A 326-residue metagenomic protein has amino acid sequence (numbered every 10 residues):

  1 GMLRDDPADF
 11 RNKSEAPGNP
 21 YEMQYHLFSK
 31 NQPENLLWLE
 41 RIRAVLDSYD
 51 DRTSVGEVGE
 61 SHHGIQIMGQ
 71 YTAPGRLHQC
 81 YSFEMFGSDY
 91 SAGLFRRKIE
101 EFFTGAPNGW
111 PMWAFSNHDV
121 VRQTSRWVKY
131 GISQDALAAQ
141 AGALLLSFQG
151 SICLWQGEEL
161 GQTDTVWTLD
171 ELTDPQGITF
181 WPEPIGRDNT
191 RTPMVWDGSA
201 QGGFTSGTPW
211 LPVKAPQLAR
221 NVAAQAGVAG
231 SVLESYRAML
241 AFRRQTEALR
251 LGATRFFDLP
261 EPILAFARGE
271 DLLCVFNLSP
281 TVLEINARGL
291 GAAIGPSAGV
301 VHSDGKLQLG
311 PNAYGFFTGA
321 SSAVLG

Functional and structural regions predicted by a protein language model:
G1-G289, S297-G326: Active-site and adjacent substrate-binding regions of carbohydrate-active enzymes
